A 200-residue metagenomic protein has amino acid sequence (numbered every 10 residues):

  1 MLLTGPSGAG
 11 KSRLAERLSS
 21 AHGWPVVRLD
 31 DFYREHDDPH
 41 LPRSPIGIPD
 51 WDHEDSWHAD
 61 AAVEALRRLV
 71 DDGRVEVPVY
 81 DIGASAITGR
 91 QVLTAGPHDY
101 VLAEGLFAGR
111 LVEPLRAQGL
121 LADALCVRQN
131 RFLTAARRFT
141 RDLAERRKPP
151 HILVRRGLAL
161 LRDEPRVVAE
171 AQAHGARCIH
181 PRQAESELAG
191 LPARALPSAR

Functional and structural regions predicted by a protein language model:
L3: Hydrophobic anchor at the beta1->P-loop junction of P-loop NTPases
S7: The conserved Walker
K11: Conserved lysine of the Walker
S20-D30: Post-Walker A helix-loop "phosphate-sensing" segment adjacent to the P-loop in P-loop NTPases
P25-V26, R34, P39-S85: Conserved nucleotide-sensing/catalytic segment adjacent to the nucleotide-binding pocket in NTP-handling enzymes
T88-R147: ATP-dependent NMP and nucleoside kinases share a basic, alpha-helical "lid"
G96-P97, T140, A159-R200: NTP-dependent small-molecule kinase module
